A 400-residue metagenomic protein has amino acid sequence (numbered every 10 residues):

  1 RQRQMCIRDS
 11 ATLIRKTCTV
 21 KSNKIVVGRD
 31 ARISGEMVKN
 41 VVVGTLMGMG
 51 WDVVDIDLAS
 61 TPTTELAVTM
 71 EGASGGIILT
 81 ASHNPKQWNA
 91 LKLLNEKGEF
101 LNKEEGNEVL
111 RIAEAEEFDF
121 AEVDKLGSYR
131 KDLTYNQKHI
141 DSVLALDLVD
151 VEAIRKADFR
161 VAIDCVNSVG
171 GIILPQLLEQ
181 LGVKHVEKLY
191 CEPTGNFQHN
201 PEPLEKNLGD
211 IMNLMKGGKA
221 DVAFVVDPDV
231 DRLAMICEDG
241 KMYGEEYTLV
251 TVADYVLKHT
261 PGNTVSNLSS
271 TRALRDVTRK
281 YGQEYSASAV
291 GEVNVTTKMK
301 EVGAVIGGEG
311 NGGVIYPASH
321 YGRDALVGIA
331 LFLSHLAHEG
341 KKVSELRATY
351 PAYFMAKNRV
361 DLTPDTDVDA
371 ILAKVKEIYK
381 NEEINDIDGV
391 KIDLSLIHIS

Functional and structural regions predicted by a protein language model:
Q2-I7, I399: Short, small-residue-biased leader/transition segments that mark boundaries at the very start of proteins
R8-K24, V149-K156: Glycine-rich phosphate/diphosphate-binding loops that line cofactor/substrate pockets in enzymes
V20-D30, R160, N263-S266: Short glycine-rich phosphate-binding loop at a beta-alpha junction
K24-W88, Q176-I236: N-terminal small/polar loop signature for handling phosphorylated ligands or for N-terminal nucleophile
M47, N107-D141, A145, C237-G310 (+1 more regions): Proline/glycine-rich low-complexity loops and linkers
N89-G218: Gly/Ser/Thr-enriched, mixed-charge loops and adjacent short helices that form phosphate/oxyanion-binding elements
L93-E96, A234-E238, I315-P317: Short beta-strand-to-turn element immediately C-terminal to the catalytic PLP-Schiff-base lysine in fold type I
A220, T260-L396, S400: Phosphate-binding and adjacent anionic-ligand microenvironments
